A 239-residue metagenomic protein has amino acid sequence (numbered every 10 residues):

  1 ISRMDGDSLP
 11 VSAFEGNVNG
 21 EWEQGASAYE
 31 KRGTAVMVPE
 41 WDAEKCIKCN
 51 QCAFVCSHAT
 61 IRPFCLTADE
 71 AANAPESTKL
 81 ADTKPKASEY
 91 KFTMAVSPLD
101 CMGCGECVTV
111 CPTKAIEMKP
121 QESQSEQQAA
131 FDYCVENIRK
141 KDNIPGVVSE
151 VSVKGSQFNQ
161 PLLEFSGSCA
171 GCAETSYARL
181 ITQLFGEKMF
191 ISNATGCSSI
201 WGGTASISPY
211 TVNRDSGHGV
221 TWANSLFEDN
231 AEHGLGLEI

Functional and structural regions predicted by a protein language model:
I1-C101, V108-F190, A194-I239: Ferredoxin-type iron-sulfur electron-transfer modules and their immediate structural context
